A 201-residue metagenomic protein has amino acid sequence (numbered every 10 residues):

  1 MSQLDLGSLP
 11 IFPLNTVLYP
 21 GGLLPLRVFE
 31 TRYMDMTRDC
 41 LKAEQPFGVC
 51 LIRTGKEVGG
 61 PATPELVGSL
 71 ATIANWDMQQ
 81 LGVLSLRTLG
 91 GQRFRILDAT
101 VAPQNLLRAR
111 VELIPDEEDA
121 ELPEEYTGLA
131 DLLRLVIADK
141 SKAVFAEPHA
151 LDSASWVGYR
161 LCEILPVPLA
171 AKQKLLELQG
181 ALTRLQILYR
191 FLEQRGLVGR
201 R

Functional and structural regions predicted by a protein language model:
M1-R201: N-terminal low-complexity, acidic/polar interaction/targeting segments
